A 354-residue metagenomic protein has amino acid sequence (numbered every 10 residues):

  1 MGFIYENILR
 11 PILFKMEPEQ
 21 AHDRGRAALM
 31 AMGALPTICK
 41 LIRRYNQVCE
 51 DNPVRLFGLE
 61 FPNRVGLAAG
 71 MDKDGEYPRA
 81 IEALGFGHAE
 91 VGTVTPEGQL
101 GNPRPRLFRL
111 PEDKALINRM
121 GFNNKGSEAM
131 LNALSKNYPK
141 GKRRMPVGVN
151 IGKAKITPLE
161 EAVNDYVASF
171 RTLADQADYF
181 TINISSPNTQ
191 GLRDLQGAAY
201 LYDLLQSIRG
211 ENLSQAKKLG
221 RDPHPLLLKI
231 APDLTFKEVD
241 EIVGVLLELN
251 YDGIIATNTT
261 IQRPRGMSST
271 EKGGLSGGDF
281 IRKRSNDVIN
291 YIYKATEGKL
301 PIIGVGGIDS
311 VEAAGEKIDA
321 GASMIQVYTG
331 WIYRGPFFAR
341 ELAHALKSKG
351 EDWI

Functional and structural regions predicted by a protein language model:
I4-V54, N118: An N-cap/entry alpha-helix motif that binds or orients negatively charged groups
M30, T37-V48, P187-Y200, V243-G298 (+2 more regions): Glycine/Thr-rich beta-alpha phosphate-binding loop at enzyme active sites
L59-G66, K142-V149, S214-L234, K294-G304: Short beta-strand/loop segments at the ligand-binding rim of alpha/beta enzyme cores
D74-A83, L234-E248, K294, G298 (+1 more regions): Catalytic cores of alpha/beta
G87-Q99, I184-S186, G253-I261, A314-E341: Glycine-rich phosphate-binding active-site loops on the catalytic face of alpha/beta enzymes
G92-R143: A gly/proline- and charged-residue-enriched helix-loop-helix capping module
G98-K114, R263-G278, G330-I354: C-terminal helical cap(s) of enzyme catalytic domains, especially alpha/beta-barrels
A154-V167, D194-L195, Y200, L227-E248: Active-site glycine- and acidic-residue-rich loops that bind and position anionic ligands or nucleotide-like cofactors
